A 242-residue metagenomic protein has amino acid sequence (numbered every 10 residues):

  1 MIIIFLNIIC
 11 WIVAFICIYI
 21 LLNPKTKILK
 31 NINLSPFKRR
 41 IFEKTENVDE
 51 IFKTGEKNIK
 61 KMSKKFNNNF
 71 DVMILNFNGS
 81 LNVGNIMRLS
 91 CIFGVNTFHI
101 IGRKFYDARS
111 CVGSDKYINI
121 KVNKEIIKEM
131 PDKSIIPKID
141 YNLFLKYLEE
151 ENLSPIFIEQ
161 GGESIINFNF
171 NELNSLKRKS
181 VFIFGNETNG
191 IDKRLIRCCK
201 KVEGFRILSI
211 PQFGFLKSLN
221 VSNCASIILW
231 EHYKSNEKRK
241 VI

Functional and structural regions predicted by a protein language model:
I2-K27: Terminal signal-anchor or tail-anchor transmembrane helices that tether membrane-associated enzymes to cellular
I8-I9, G79-S80, E187: Loop/turn elements at beta-strand to alpha-helix junctions within RNA-recognition modules
L34-F37, F42-G162, S226: RNA substrate-binding interface of SAM-dependent RNA methyltransferases
S35, I196-I242: Structured adenosyl-cofactor binding patch, chiefly the S-adenosyl-L-methionine
V83-G84, R109-S110, I166-N169, D192-L195 (+1 more regions): Short glycine-/acidic-enriched loop or helix-start segments at secondary-structure transitions that form or flank
I86-R88, G113-D115, F170-L173, I196-K200 (+1 more regions): Short, glycine/charged-enriched secondary-structure capping and boundary segments
E129-K133, N167-F168, F215-V221: Short, charged, surface-exposed secondary-structure boundary motifs
F157-F213: Active-site/ligand-binding-proximal alpha/beta "capping" segment
